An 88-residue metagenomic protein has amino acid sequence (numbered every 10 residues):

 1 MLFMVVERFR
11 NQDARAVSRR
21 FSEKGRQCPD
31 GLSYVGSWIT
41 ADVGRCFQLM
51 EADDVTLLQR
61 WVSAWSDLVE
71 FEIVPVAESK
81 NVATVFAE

Functional and structural regions predicted by a protein language model:
M1-V35, T40-R45, D53-L57, A77-E88: Short S/T/G/P-rich N-terminal loop/turn motif that feeds into the first structured element of a domain
D30, S66-V69: Short glycine/proline-enriched coil/turn segments at helix->beta-strand junctions
E51-A52, A64: Conserved catalytic core of Hanks-type protein kinase domains
L58-W65: Short, electropositive alpha-helical surface patch
L68-S79: Conserved short beta-strand edge segments in small beta-sheet-based binding/regulatory domains
